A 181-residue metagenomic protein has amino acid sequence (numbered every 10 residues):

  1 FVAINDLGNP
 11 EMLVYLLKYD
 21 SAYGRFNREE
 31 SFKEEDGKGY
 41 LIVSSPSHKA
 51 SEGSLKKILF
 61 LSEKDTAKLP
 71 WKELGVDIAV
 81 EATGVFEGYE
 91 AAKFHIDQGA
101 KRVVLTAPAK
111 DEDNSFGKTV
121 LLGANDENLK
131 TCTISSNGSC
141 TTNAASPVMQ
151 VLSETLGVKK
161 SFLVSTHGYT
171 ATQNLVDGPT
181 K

Functional and structural regions predicted by a protein language model:
F1-L175, P179-T180: N-terminal Rossmann-like NAD(P) cofactor-binding subdomain of oxidoreductases, focused on the glycine-rich
